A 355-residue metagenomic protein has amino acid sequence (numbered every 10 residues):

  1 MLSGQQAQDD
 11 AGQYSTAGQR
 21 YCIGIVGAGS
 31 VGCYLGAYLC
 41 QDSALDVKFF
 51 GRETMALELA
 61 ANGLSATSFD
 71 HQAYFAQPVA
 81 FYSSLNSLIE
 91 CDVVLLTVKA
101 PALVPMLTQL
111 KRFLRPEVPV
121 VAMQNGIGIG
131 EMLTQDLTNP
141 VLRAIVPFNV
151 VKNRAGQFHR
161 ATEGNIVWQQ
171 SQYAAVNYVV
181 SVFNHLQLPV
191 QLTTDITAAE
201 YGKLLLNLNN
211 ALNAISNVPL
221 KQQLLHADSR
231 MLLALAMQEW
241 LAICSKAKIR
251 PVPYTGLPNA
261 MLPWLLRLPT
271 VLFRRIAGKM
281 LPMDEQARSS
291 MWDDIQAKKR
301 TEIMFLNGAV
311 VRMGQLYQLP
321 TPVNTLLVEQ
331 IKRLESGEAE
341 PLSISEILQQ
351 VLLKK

Functional and structural regions predicted by a protein language model:
L2-Q72: NAD(P)+-binding Rossmann beta1-loop-alpha1 motif at the extreme N-terminus of oxidoreductases
Q19-Y21, D92, E163-G164: Nucleotide donor/acceptor-binding cores
G24, D46-K48, V121, L142 (+2 more regions): A structural signal for isolated positions on well-ordered beta-strands in alpha/beta enzyme cores
G51-E53, D70, S83-L85, Q124 (+3 more regions): Residues at the C-termini of beta-strands that transition into short coil/loop
M55-E58, I129-E131, A175-V176: Short, charged/polar "capping" segments at the starts of alpha-helices and the immediately preceding loops
A73-Q157: Rossmann-like NAD(P)(H) cofactor-binding subdomain of soluble oxidoreductases
F113, D136, H159-L257: Internal alpha-helical scaffold of NAD(P)-dependent oxidoreductase catalytic cores
Q238-L241, S245-K355: NAD(P)-dependent Rossmann-like dehydrogenase/reductase catalytic/cofactor-binding core
